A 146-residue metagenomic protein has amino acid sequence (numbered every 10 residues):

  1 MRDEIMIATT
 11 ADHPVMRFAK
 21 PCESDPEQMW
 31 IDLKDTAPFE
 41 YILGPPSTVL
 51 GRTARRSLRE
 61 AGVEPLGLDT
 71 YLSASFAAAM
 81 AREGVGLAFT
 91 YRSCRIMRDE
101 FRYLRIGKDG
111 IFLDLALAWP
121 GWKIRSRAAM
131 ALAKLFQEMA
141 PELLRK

Functional and structural regions predicted by a protein language model:
D3-E4, I31, S75-I124: Beta-alpha-beta core module
T9, P45, Y71, F89-Y91: A short structural motif in glycosyltransferase catalytic domains
D12, L104-K146: A late-sequence structural motif
H13, F39, M97-R98: Acidic-histidine catalytic/liganding microenvironments
M16-A61, R125-A133, L143-L144: Secondary-structure junction motif
L43-G44, V63-S73: Short beta-strand-to-loop elements that line the ligand-binding cleft of bilobed periplasmic-binding protein-like
V49, S73-F76: Residue-level recognition of oxygen-bearing side chains
